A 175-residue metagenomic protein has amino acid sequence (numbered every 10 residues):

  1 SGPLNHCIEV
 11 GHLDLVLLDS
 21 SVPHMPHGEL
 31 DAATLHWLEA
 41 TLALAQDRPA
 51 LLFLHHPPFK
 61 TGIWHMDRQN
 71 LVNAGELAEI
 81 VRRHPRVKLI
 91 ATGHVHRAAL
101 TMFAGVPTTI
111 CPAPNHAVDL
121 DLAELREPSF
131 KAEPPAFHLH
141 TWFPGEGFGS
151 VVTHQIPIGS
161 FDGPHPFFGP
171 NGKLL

Functional and structural regions predicted by a protein language model:
S1, T92-H94, K131-E133: Short solvent-exposed loop/turn micro-motifs enriched in small/polar/acidic residues
S1-C7: Glycine/small-residue-rich loop that forms an oxyanion/phosphate-binding "nest" at active or ligand-binding sites
C7-E9, L17-D19, L139-T141: Short, well-ordered beta-strand micro-motif
H12-V22, L51-F53, V106-P112, V152-I156: Active-site-proximal beta-strand elements of phosphoester/diester hydrolases
S20-S21, G62-H65, L120-A123: Short acidic, glycine/proline-rich loop/turn micro-motifs
S21-P23, P57-F59, H96-R97, P114-H116 (+1 more regions): Short, solvent-exposed loop/turn segments at secondary-structure junctions
H27-T109, H138-L139, F167-L175: His/acidic metal-ligating clusters that form di-metal
I80, M102-L175: Binuclear metal-dependent phosphoesterase catalytic core
